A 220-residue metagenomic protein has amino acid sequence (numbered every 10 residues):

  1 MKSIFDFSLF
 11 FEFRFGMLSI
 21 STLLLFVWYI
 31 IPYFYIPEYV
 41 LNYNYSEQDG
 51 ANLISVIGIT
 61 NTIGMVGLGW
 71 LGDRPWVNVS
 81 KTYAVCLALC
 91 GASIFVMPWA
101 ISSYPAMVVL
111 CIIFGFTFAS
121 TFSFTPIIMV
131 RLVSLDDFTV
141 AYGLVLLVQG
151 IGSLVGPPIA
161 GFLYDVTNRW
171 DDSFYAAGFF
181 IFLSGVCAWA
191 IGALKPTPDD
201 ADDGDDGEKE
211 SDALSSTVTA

Functional and structural regions predicted by a protein language model:
M1-I4, E47, F138-V140, L144 (+2 more regions): Intracellular terminal tails of multi-pass secondary transporters
F7-W70, T121-F122, P126, V155-A160: Extracytoplasmic gate region of multi-pass secondary transporters
L23, P105-S120: Hydrophobic core of transmembrane alpha-helices in multi-pass small-molecule transporters, especially MFS/SLC-type
L23, S55-I59, A88, I112 (+2 more regions): Transmembrane alpha-helical cores of Major Facilitator Superfamily
N44-E47, W76, I101-S102, I128-T139 (+1 more regions): Paired intracellular helix-loop junctions of major facilitator superfamily
Y45-I54, V79-Y83, S103, M107 (+1 more regions): Juxtamembrane helix-start elements in MFS-like secondary transporters
M65-N78, Y164-D165: Helix-to-loop junctions at the C-terminal end of transmembrane segments in multipass secondary transporters
L89-S102: C-terminal ends and interior cores of transmembrane alpha-helices in multi-pass membrane transporters/permeases
